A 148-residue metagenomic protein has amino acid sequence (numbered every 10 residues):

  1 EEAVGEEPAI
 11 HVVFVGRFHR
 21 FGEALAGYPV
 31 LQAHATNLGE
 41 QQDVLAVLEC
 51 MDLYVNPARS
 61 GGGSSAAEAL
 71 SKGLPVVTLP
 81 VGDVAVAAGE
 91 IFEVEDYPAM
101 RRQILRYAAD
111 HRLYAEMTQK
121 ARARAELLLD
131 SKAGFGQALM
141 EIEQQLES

Functional and structural regions predicted by a protein language model:
H11-E23: Glycosyltransferase donor-sugar binding loop
E23-Q41: Nucleotide-activated donor-binding/catalytic signature segment of Leloir-type glycosyltransferases, i.e., the conserved
G39, N56-S60, P80-V81: Short Ser/Thr-rich beta->loop micro-motif in glycosyltransferases that lines and helps position the nucleotide-sugar
E40-M51, S71: Short acidic alpha-helix that forms the nucleotide-activated donor recognition element in Leloir-type transferases
E49-G61, L74: Acidic donor-binding loop of glycosyltransferase active sites
P75-L79: Short hydrophobic beta-strand element within catalytic cores of glycosyltransferases and related nucleotide-activated
A85-L105: Change "using UDP/GDP/dTDP sugars" to "using nucleotide sugars
A109-E147: A charged, aromatic-enriched C-terminal amphipathic alpha-helix characteristic of glycosyltransferases across folds
